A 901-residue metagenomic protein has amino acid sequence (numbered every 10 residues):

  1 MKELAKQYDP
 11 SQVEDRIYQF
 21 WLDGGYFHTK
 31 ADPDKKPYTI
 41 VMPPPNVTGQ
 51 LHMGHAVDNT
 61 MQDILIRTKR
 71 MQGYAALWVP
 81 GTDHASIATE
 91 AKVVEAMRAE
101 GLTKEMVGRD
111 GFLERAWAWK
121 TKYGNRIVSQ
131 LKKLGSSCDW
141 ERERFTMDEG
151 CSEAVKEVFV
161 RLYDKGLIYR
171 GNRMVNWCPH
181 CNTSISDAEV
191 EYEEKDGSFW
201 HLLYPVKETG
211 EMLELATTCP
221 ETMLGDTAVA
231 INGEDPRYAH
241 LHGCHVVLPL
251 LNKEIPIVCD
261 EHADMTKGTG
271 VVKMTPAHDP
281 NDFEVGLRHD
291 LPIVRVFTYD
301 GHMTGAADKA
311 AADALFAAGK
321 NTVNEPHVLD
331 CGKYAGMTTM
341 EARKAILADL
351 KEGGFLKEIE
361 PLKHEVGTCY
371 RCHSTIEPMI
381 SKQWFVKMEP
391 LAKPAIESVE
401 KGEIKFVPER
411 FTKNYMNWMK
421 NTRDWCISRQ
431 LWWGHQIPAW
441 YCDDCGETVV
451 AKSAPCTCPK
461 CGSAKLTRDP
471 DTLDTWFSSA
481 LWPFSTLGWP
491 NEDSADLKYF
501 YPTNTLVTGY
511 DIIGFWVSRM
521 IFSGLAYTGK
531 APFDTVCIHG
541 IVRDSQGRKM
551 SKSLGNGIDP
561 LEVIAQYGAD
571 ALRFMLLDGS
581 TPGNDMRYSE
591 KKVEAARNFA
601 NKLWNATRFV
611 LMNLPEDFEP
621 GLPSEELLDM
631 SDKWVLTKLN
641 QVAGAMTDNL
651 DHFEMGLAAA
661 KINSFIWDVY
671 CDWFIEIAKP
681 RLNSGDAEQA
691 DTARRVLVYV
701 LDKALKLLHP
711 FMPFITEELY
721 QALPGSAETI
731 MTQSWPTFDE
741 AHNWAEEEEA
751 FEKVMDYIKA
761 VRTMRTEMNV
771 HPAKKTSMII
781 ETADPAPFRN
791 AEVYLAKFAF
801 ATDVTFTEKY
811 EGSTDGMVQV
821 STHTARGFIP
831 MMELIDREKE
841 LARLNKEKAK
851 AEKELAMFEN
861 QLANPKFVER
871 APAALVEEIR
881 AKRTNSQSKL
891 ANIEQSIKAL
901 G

Functional and structural regions predicted by a protein language model:
M1-M53, A76, Y370, L603: Non-catalytic terminal extensions that flank enzyme cores
K2, Q7, R16, F20-G24 (+11 more regions): Residue patterns forming the tRNA-binding/recognition surfaces of aminoacyl-tRNA synthetases and related DALR
D32-V93, T146, V155, L215-T218 (+6 more regions): N-terminal catalytic cores of NTP/NDP-binding nucleotidyl/phosphoryl-transfer enzymes
P33-K35, P43-P44, L77-E90, E143-C151 (+4 more regions): Short, solvent-exposed turn/loop segments enriched in Gly/Ser/Thr/Pro and often Arg
A56, E214-I231, C369-R371, T375-E377 (+4 more regions): Conserved phosphate/anionic-ligand binding catalytic regions in large, soluble enzymes, centered on
H201, N417-F477, L481, A526-A569 (+2 more regions): Feature 926 captures the class I aminoacyl-tRNA synthetase adenylation module centered on the KMSKS loop
L202-Y204, C244-L250: Short conserved beta-strand and strand-loop elements enriched in small hydrophobics with frequent Asp/Gly
L251-V258, R468-Y501, D668, D672-I675: Active-site-adjacent "gating/activation" loops or surface patches in catalytic cores
